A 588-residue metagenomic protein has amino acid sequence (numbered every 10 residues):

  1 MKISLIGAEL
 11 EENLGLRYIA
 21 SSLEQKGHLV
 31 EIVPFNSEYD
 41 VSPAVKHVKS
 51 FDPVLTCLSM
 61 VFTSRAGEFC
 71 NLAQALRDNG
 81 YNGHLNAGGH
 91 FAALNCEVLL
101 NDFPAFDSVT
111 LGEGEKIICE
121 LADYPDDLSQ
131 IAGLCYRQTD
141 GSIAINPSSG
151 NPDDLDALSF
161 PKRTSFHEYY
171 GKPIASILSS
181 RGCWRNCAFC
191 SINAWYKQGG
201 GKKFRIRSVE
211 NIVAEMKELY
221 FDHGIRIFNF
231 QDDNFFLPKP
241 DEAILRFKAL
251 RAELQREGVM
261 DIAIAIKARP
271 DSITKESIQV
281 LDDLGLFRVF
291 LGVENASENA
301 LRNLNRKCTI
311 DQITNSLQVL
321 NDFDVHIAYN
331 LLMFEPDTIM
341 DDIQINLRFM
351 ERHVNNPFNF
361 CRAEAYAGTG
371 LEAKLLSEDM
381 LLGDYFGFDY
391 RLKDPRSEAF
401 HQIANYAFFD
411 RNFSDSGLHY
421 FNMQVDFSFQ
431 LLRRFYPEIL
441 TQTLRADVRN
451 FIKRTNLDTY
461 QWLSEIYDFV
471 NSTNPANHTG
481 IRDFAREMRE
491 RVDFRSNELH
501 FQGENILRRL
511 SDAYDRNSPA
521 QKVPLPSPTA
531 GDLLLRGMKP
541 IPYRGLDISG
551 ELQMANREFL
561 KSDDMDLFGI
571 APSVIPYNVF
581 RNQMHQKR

Functional and structural regions predicted by a protein language model:
K2, A8-E9, I19-S22, K26-N151 (+2 more regions): Glycine-rich beta-alpha loop elements in corrinoid/cobalamin-binding modules across cobalamin-dependent enzymes
K2-I6, L29, V41, V45-V54 (+2 more regions): Radical SAM enzyme core and accessory elements
I3, L85, I131-A132, F228 (+4 more regions): Hydrophobic/aromatic residues located in beta-strands of well-ordered beta-sheets within soluble catalytic
D52-T56, I225, L286, N355: Proline-aspartate-enriched helix->loop->beta-strand connector
N95-C96, R185, F189, P238-P240 (+4 more regions): Flexible glycine/acidic-rich beta-alpha junction loops that bind and position SAM and/or redox cofactors in anaerobic
V98-K116, I278-R288, L347-F360: Structural recognition of alpha->loop->beta junctions
L128-I131, R137-S179, R581: N-terminal [4Fe-4S]-dependent radical SAM core
D156-A328, E335, Q344, R348: Radical SAM [4Fe-4S] cluster-binding motif and immediate context
